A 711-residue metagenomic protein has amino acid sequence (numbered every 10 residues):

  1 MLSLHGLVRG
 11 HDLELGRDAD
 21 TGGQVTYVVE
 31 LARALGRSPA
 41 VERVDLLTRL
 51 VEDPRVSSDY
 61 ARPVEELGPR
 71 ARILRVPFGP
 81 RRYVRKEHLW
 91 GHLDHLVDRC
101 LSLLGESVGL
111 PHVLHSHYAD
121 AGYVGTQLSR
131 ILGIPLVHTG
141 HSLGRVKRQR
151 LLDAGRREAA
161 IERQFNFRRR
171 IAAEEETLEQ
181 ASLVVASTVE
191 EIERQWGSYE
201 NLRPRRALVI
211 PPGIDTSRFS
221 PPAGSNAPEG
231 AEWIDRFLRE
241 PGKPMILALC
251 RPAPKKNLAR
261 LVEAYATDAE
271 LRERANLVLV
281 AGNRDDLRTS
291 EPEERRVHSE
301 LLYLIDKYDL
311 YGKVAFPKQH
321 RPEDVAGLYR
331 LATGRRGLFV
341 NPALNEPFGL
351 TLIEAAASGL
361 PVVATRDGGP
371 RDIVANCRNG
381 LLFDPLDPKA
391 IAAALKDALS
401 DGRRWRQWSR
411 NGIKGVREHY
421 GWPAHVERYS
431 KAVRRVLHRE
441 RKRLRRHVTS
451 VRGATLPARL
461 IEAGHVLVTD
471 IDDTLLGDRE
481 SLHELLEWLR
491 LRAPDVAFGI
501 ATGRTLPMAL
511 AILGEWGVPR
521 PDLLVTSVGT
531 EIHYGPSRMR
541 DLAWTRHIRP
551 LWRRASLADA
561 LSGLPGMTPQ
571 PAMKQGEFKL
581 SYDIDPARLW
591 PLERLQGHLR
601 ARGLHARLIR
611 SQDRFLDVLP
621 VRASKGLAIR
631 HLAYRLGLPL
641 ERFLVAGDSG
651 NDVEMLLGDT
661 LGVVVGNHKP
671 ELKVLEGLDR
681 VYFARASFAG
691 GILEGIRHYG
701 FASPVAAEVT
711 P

Functional and structural regions predicted by a protein language model:
M1-I353, A357-R441: Catalytic cores of nucleotide-sugar-dependent glycosyltransferases that transfer UDP/GDP/TDP-activated
L31-V41, D268-L271, H465-L467, E484-V496: A short, Lys/Arg-enriched amphipathic alpha-helix followed by its capping loop at the start of a domain
S116, H138, A186-S187, A364 (+4 more regions): Short beta-strand scaffold positions
K414, E418, W422-T469, E487 (+4 more regions): Non-catalytic pre-domain segments flanking phosphatase-related domains
I461-E480, L656: Asp-based phosphoryl-transfer active-site loop
S481-A572, N667: Active-site phosphate-binding/coordination module
A555-L644, S649-G658: Conserved acidic, metal-coordinating active-site core of Asp-based, Mg2+-dependent phosphoryl-transfer enzymes
L619, G626-P711: Mg2+-dependent phosphoryl-transfer enzymes with acidic/Ser/Thr/Gly-rich catalytic loops
